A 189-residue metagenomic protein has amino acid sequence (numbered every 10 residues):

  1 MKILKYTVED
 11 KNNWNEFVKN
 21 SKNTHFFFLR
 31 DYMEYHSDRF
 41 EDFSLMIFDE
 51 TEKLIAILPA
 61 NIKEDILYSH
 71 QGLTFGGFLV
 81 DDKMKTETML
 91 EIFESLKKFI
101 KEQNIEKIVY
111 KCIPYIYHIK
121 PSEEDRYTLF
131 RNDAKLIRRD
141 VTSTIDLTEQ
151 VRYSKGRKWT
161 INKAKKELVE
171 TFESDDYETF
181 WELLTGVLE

Functional and structural regions predicted by a protein language model:
M1-K11, S122-E189: Acyltransferase donor/substrate-recognition loop-hinge adjacent to the catalytic core
N15-V18, K97, W181, T185: Non-transmembrane alpha-helical segments in soluble domains of secreted/periplasmic/extracellular proteins
E16, M33-I100: Conserved donor-binding loop and adjoining core beta-sheet/short helix segment in diverse acyl/aminoacyl transferases
K22-S37: Short, basic/aromatic recognition patches
T86-E87, I116-K120: Acidic-and-aromatic substrate-binding clefts and catalytic sites of carbohydrate-active enzymes
E87, E91-I92, K98-Q103, N132-L136 (+1 more regions): Short, charge-rich binding segments
Q103-Y115: Conserved GNAT acetyl-CoA-binding A-motif
I113-H118, Q150: Short, internal active-site loops enriched in acidic
